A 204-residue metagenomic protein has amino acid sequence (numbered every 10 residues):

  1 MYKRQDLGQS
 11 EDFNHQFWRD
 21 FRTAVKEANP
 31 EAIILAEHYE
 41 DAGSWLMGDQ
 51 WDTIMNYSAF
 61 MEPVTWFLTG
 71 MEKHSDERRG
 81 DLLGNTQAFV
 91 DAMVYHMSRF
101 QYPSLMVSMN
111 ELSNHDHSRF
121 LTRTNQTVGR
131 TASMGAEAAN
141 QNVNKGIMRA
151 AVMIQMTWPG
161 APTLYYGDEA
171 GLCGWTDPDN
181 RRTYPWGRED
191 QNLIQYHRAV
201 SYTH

Functional and structural regions predicted by a protein language model:
M1-Y2, H204: Short, small-residue-biased leader/transition segments that mark boundaries at the very start of proteins
K3-R4, L35, L164-G167: Short beta-strand segments at enzyme active-site cores
R4-D6, T124: Short, histidine-centered active-site or binding-site loop motifs used for metal coordination, general acid-base
D6-S108, I154, G171-Y202: Active-site-proximal helices and loops of the catalytic beta/alpha 8
F13, I147-A150: A generic structural signal for residues located within well-ordered alpha-helices of large catalytic or ligand-binding
G48, E111-R130, A136, V152-Q191: Aromatic/acidic polysaccharide-binding cleft in carbohydrate-active enzymes
L68-H74, T122-V128, N144-I147: A broad, low-specificity signal for short, low-complexity segments enriched in glycine/proline and polar/charged
Q87, V128-M148: Aromatic-anchored helix/helix-loop segment that forms the rim or "lid" of small-molecule/cofactor binding pockets
